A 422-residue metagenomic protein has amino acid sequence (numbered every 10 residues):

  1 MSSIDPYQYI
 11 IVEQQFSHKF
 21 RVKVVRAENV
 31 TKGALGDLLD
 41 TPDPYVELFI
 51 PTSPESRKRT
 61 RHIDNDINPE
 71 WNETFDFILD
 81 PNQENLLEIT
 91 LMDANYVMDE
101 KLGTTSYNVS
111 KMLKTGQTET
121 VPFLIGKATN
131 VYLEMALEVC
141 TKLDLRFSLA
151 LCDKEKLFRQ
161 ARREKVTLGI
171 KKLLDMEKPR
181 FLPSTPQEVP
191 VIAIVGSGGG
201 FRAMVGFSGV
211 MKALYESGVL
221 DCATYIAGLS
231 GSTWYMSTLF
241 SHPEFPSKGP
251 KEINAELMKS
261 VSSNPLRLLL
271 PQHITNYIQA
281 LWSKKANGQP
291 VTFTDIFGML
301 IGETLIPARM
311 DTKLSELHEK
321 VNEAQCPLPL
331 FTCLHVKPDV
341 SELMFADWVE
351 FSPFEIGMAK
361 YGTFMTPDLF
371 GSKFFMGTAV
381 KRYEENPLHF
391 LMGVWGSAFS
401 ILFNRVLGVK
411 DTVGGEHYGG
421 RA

Functional and structural regions predicted by a protein language model:
M1-I4, E28, K32-T41, D64-N72 (+2 more regions): C2-type phospholipid-binding modules
F20-V24, P44-L48, T60, F75-F77 (+8 more regions): Structural signal for hydrophobic/aromatic residues that build the beta-strand cores of folded beta-sheet domains
F49-E55, A94-Y96: Change "in extracellular beta-sheet-rich domains … of secreted and cell-surface proteins" to "in beta-sheet-rich domains
E55-H62: Short Trp-Ser/Thr-centered turn/loop motifs at beta-strand boundaries
I125-V191, S247-K248: N-terminal charged/capping segments associated with class I S-adenosyl-L-methionine
I170-I226, L257, V261: Helix-rich "cap/lid" substructures immediately adjacent to catalytic or cofactor-binding pockets
S197-G199, A223-L239, F331: Catalytic nucleophile loop
V219, H242-P243, G249-A422: Patatin-like phospholipase A catalytic core
